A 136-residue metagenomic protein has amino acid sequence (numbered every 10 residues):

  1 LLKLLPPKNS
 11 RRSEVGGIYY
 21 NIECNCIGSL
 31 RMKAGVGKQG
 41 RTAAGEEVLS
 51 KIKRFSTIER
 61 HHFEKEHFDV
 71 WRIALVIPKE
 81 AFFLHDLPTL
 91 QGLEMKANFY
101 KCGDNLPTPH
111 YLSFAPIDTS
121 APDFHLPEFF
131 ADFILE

Functional and structural regions predicted by a protein language model:
L1-E136: Structural preference for beta-rich elements and adjacent junctions enriched in aromatics
